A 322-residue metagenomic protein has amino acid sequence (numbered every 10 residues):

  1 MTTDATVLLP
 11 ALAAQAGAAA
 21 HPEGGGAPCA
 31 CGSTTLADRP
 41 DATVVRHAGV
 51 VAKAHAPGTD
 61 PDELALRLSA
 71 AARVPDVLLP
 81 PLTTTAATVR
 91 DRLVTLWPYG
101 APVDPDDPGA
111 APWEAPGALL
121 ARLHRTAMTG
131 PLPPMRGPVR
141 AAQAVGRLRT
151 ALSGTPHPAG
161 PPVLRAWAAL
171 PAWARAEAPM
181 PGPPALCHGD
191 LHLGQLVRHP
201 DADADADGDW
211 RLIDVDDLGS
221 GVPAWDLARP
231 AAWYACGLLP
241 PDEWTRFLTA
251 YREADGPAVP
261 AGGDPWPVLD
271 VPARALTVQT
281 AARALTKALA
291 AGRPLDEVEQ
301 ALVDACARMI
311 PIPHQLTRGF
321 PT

Functional and structural regions predicted by a protein language model:
M1-C31: Juxta-kinase regulatory segment immediately upstream of eukaryotic protein kinase catalytic domains
A5, A11, A151-G154, Q279-T322: ATP/Mg2+ or Mg2+-diphosphate-binding catalytic cores that bind nucleotide phosphates or diphosphates via glycine-rich
S33-K53, A172-L227: Active-site acidic catalytic loop and adjacent metal/ATP-binding pocket of ATP-dependent phosphoryl transfer enzymes
V51-D91, P98-L123: A conserved alpha-helical element in kinase catalytic cores
R90-D107, R125-M128, V145-H157, R274-D296: A glycine-centered beta->alpha junction motif in the catalytic cores of kinase/phosphotransferase enzymes
D104-P162, G182-P184, A301: A cross-family kinase active-site recognition segment
A224-P257, R274-G292: Active-site activation/catalytic loop segments of kinase-like enzymes and analogous catalytic loops in related
V259-A273: All-alpha amphipathic helical-bundle segments outside canonical DNA-binding/catalytic cores that form hydrophobic
